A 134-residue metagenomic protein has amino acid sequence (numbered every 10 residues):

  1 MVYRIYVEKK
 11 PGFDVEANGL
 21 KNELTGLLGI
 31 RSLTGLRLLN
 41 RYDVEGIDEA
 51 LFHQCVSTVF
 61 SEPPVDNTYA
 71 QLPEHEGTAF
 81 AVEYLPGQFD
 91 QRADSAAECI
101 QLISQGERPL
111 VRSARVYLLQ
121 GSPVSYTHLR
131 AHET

Functional and structural regions predicted by a protein language model:
V7-E16, E83-R92: Short, surface-exposed ligand-recognition loops at beta-strand->loop->(often short) alpha-helix junctions that present
V7-K9, D43-D48, V82-Y84, L118-V124: Short beta-strand-to-loop capping motifs
T34-L38, L102-V116, Q120: Interaction-mediating elements
N40-Y42, A70-A81, S113-G121: Short proline/glycine- and acidic-rich turn/helix-capping motifs at secondary-structure junctions
P63-E74, E107-V111: Conserved short beta-strand edge segments in small beta-sheet-based binding/regulatory domains
D90-Q105: Accessory, often N-terminal, substrate/partner-engagement and coupling regions that sit outside the core NTP/cofactor
T127-T134: Conserved small/polar residues in nucleotide/adenosyl-binding loops
